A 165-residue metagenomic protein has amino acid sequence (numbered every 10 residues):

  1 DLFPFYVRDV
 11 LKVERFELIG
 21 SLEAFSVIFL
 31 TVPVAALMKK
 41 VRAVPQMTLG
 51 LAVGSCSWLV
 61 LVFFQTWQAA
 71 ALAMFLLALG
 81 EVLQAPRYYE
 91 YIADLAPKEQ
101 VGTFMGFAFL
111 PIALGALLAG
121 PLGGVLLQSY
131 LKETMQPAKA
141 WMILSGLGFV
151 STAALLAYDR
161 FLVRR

Functional and structural regions predicted by a protein language model:
F3, D9-I28, Q136-M142: Loop-to-transmembrane helix entry
F29-A43, L127: Helix-to-loop junctions at the C-terminal end of transmembrane segments in multipass secondary transporters
P45-V60: Structural signature of the two symmetry-related core transmembrane helices
V62-A73: Helix-loop junctions at membrane interfaces in 12-TM secondary transporters
L83-P97: Intracellular juxtamembrane helix-capping segments at the cytosolic ends of symmetry-related transmembrane helices
A96-P111: Loop-to-transmembrane helix entry/capping segments in MFS-fold secondary transporters and related SLC/MFSD carriers
V125-F149: A membrane-interface helix-boundary motif in multi-pass transporters
M142-R165: Multi-pass alpha-helical transporter architecture, strongest for 12-TM Major Facilitator/SLC carriers used
